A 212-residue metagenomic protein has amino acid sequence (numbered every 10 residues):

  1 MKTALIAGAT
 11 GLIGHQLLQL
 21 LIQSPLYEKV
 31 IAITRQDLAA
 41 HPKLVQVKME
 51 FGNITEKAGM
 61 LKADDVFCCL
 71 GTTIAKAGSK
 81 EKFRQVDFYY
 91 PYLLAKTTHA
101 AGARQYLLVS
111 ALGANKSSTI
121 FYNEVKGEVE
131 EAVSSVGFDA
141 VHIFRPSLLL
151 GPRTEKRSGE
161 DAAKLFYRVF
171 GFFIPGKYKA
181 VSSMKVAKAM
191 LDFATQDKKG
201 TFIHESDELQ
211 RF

Functional and structural regions predicted by a protein language model:
K2-S24: N-terminal Rossmann NAD(P)H-binding glycine-rich loop of SDR-like oxidoreductase domains
L5, K29, L44-A100: NAD(P)H-binding glycine-rich loop region in Rossmannoid oxidoreductase-like domains and their noncatalytic homologs
A7, K80, Q85-E128, S135 (+1 more regions): Conserved Rossmann-fold NAD(P)-dependent oxidoreductase catalytic core, especially the SDR/UDP-sugar
I13-L17, L94, V129: Hydrophobic residues within alpha-helices that form the first helical element adjacent to the glycine-rich loop
Q23-P25, K116-F212: Oxidoreductase cofactor-interface core, primarily capturing Rossmann-like NAD(P)-dependent enzymes
I31-A39: Short, polar loop motifs at secondary-structure junctions
L38, I74, A111-A114: Active-site proximal helix/loop that lines the substrate pocket of Rossmann-like NAD(P)-dependent oxidoreductase domains
